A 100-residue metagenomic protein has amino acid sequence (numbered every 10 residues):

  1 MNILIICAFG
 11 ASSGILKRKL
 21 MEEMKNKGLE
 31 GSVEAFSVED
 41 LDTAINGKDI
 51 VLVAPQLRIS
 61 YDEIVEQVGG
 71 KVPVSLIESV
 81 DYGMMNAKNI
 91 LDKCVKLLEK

Functional and structural regions predicted by a protein language model:
N2-V38: Conserved active-site segments centered on acidic
F9, Q56-R58: Short glycine-rich anion-binding loops that position phosphate/pyrophosphate groups of nucleotides and phosphorylated
I15-L16, Y61-I64, N86: Short glycine-/acidic-enriched loop or helix-start segments at secondary-structure transitions that form or flank
M21, K25, D62-V65, G69 (+1 more regions): Class I S-adenosyl-L-methionine
E39-L41, S60: Short acidic active-site motifs
I45-V51: Short acidic/histidine-rich motifs immediately flanking catalytic phosphotransfer sites in two-component signaling
S60-D81: A short, gly/pro- and small-residue-rich
V74-K100: Ser/Thr/Gly-rich flexible loops in soluble cytosolic domains mediating phosphotransfer, phosphorylation
